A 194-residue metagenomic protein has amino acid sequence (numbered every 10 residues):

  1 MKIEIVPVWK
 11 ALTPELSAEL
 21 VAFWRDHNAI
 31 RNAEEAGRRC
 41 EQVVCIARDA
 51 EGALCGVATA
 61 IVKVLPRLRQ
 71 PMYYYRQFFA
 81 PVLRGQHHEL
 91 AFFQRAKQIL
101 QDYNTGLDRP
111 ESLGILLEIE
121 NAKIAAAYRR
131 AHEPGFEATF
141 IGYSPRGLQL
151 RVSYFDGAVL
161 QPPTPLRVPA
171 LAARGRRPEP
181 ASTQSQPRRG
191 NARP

Functional and structural regions predicted by a protein language model:
M1-S17: A short beta-loop-alpha structural element at the N-terminal edge of CoA-dependent acyl/N-acetyltransferase catalytic
V8, Q77-V82, E120: Short strand-loop junctions, especially beta-strand C-caps/beta-turns that link beta-sheets to coils or alpha-helices
K10, L20-Q77: A conserved beta-strand-loop-helix scaffold within acyl/acetyltransferase catalytic domains
L20, W24-R31, A96-D108: Hydrophobic, Leu/Ile/Phe/Ala-enriched alpha-helical segments that form helix-helix packing faces
E51-A53, V82-G85: A short, structured loop/turn motif at beta-sheet edges
P66-R67, T105-P194: Terminal substrate-recognition subdomain of acyl/acetyltransferases
Y73, R95-I99, I115-I119: Hydrophobic, well-ordered secondary-structure scaffolds
F79, G85-D102: Conserved acetyl-CoA-binding loop-helix of GNAT-fold acetyltransferases
